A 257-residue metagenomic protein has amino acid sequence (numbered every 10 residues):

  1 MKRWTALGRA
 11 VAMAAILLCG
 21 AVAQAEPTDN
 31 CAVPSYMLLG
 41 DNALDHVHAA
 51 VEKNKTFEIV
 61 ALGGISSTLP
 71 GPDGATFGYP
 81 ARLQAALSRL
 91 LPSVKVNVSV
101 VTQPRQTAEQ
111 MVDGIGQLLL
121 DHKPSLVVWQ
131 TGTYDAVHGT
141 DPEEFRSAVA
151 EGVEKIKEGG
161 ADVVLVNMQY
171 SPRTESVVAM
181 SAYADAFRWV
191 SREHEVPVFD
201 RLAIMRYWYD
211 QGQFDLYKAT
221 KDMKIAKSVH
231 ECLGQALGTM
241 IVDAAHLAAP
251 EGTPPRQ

Functional and structural regions predicted by a protein language model:
M1-A12: Bacterial N-terminal signal peptides that target proteins for export
A10-G20: Bacterial N-terminal signal peptides
T28-V100, I115-K123: Serine-esterase "nucleophile elbow" of acetyl-processing enzymes
D29-P34, V100-Q106, V128-V137, R192: Cell-envelope and extracellular/periplasmic
E58-A61, V94-H122, Y134-L165: Internal alpha/beta domain cores that form substrate/cofactor-binding pockets in large enzymes and binding proteins
I65-T68, Q103-E109, G132-H138, Q169-R173 (+1 more regions): Solvent-exposed loop/turn segments at secondary-structure junctions within structured extracellular/periplasmic domains
Q130-T133, G152-A184: Active-site segments of SGNH/GDSL-like serine hydrolases that catalyze O-acetyl group transfer/hydrolysis on lipids
Y170-Q257: Catalytic His-Asp segment of secreted/periplasmic serine-dependent ester chemistry enzymes
